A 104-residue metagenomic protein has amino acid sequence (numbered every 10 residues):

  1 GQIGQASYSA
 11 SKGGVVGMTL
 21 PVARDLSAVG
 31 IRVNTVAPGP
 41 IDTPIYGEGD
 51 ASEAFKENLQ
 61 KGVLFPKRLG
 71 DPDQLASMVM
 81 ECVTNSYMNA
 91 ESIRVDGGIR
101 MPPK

Functional and structural regions predicted by a protein language model:
Q2-A6, V29, K67: Active-site loop immediately N-terminal to the catalytic Tyr-X3-Lys motif of short-chain dehydrogenase/reductase
Y8, V16: Catalytic tyrosine of NAD(P)H-dependent dehydrogenase/reductases that use a Tyr as the general acid/base
S11, T19: Active-site helix of classical SDR
R24-A28: Alpha-helical segment proximal to the catalytic Tyr-Lys
V29, N34, E91: Rossmann-like NAD(H)/NADP(H) cofactor-binding core
A37-E48: Short, flexible catalytic-loop segment of classical short-chain dehydrogenase/reductase
E53-Q74: Catalytic Tyr-x(3-8)-Lys segment
D71-V95, R100: C-terminal substrate-recognition "lid" of short-chain dehydrogenase/reductases
